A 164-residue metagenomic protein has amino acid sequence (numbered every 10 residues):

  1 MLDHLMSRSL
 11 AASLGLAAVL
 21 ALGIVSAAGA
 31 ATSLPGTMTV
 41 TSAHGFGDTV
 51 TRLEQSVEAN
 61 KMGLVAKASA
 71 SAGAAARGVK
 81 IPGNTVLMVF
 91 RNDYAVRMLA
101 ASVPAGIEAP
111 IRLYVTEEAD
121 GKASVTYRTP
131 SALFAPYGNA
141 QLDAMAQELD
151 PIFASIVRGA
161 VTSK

Functional and structural regions predicted by a protein language model:
L2-G15: Bacterial N-terminal signal peptides that target proteins for export
A12-S26: Bacterial N-terminal signal peptides
A28-K61: Terminal, regulation- and interaction-focused segments at domain boundaries
V40-D48, V65, A140-Q147: Soluble non-cytosolic domains of exported or imported proteins
G47-V50, E54, S71, D150 (+1 more regions): Extracytoplasmic/secreted envelope proteins and their assembly/folding machinery, especially bacterial periplasmic
E54, E58-I111, V115: Compact, glycine-rich, soluble single-domain proteins
L113-N139: Beta-strand/loop substructures that line and gate deep hydrophobic ligand-binding cavities in soluble
T129-K164: C-terminal partner/receptor-binding element of secreted or periplasmic proteins
